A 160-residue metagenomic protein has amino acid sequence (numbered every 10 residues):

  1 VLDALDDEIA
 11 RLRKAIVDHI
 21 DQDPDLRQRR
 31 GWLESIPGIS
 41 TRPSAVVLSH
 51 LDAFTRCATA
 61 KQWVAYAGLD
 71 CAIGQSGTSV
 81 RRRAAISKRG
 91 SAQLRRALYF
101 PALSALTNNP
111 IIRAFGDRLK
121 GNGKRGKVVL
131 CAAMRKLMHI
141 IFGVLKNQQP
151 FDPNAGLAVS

Functional and structural regions predicted by a protein language model:
V1-S160: A detector of single, family-specific signature residues that are central to catalytic or substrate-handling motifs
